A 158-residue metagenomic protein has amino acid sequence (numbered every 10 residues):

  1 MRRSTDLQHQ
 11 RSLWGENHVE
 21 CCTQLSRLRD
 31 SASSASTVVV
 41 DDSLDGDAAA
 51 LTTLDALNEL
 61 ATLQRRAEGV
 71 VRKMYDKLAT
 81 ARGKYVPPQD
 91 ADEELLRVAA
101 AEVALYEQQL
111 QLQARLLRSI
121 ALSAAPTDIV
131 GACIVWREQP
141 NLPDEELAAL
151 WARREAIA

Functional and structural regions predicted by a protein language model:
M1-L44: Leu/Val/Ala/Ile-rich N-terminal alpha-helices, chiefly Sec-type signal peptides and the beginnings
S26-A104: Extended, amphipathic alpha-helical coiled-coil scaffold segments used for oligomerization/tethering in eukaryotic
D76-A158: Charged, alpha-helical coiled-coil and adjacent rod-like segments in eukaryotic scaffold subunits that mediate
